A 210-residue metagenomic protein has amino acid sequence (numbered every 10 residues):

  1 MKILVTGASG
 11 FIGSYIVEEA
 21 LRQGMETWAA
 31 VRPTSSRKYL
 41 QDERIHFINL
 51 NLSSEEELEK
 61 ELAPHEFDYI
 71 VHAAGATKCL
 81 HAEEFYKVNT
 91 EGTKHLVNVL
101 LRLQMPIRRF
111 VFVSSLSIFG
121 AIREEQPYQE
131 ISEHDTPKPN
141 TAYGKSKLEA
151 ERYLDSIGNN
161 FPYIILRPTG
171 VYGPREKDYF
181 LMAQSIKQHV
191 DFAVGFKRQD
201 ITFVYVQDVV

Functional and structural regions predicted by a protein language model:
I3-Q23: N-terminal Rossmann NAD(P)H-binding glycine-rich loop of SDR-like oxidoreductase domains
A30-S35, L52: N-terminal Rossmann-fold cofactor-binding loop
H46, L50-E91, F119-A121: NAD(P)H-binding glycine-rich loop region in Rossmannoid oxidoreductase-like domains and their noncatalytic homologs
E84-H95, K145-S146, V204: Glycine-rich NAD(P)-binding loop of the Rossmann-fold in SDR/ketoreductase-type enzymes
K94-A142, I164: Conserved Rossmann-fold NAD(P)-dependent oxidoreductase catalytic core, especially the SDR/UDP-sugar
F119, I164-L181: Flexible, glycine-rich beta-alpha linker
K138-I164: Active-site Tyr-X1-5-Lys
E149, E176-L181, G195-V210: Substrate-positioning beta->alpha
